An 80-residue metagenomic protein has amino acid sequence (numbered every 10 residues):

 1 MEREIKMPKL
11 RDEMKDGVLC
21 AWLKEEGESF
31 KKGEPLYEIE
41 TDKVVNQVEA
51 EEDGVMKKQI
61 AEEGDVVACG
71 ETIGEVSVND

Functional and structural regions predicted by a protein language model:
M1-E38, E49, D53, K58-I60: Acidic, low-complexity mobile loops and tails
K31-V48, A68-D80: Short hydrophobic beta/alpha edge segments that flank linear recognition/processing sites
G54, Q59-I73: PDZ-domain C-terminal substructure recognizer with occasional recognition of PDZ-binding tails
